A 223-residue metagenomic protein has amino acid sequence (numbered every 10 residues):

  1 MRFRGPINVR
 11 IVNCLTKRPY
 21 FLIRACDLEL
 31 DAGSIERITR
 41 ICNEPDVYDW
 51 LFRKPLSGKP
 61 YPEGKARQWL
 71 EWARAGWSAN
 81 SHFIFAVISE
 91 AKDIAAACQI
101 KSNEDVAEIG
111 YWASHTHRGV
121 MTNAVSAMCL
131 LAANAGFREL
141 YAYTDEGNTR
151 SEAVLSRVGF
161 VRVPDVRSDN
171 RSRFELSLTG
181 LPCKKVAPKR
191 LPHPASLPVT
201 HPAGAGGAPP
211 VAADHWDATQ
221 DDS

Functional and structural regions predicted by a protein language model:
M1-W50, I84-S223: Acyl-donor (CoA/ACP) binding surface of acyl/acetyltransferases
L30, T39, G58-K65, A79: Generic, well-ordered alpha-helical segments
D46-E71: Conserved GNAT-fold acetyl-CoA-binding loop/helix
S57, E71-F85: A short helix-loop-beta-strand connector motif used in the catalytic cores of GNAT acetyltransferases and, in some
